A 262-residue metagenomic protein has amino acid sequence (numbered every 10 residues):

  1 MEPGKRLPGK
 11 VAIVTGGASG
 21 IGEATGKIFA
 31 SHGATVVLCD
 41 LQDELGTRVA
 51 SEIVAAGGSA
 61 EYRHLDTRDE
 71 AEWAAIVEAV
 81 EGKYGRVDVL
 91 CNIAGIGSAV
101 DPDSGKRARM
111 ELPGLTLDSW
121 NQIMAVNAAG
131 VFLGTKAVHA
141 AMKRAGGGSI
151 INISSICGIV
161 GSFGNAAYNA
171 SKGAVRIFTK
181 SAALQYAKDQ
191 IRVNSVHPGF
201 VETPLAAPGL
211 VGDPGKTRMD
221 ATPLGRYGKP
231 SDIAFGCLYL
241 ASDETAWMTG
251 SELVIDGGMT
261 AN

Functional and structural regions predicted by a protein language model:
E2-G4, V160, L224, C237-L238 (+1 more regions): Short C-terminal tail/terminal secondary-structure segment of NAD(P)H-dependent dehydrogenase/reductase domains
K5-V37: Canonical Rossmann dinucleotide-binding motif of NAD(H)/NADP(H)-dependent dehydrogenases/reductases, specifically
D43-E44, H64-A75, L117, S231-D232: The beta1-alpha1 cofactor-binding region of Rossmann-like NAD(H)/NADP(H)-dependent oxidoreductases
D101-N121, R218: Substrate-binding pocket helix/loop in short-chain dehydrogenase/reductase
T135, S171, T179: Active-site helix of classical SDR
S155: Residue(s) in the substrate-gating loop at a strand-loop-helix junction that position the organic substrate next
A187, R192, M248-G250: Short, small/polar-rich loop/turn modules that mediate ligand/substrate recognition or access, typified
